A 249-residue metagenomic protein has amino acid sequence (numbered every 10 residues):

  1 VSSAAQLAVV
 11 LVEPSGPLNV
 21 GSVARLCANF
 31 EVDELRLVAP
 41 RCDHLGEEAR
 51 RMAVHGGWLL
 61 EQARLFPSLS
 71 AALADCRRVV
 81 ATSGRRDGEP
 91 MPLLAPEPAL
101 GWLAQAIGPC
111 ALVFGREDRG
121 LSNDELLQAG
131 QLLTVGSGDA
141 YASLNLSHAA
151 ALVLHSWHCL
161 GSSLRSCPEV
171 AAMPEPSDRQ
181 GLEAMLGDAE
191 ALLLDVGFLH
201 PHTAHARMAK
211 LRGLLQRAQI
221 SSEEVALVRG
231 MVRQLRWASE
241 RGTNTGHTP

Functional and structural regions predicted by a protein language model:
V1-P249: Post-transcriptional modification and biogenesis factors for structured RNAs of the translation apparatus
